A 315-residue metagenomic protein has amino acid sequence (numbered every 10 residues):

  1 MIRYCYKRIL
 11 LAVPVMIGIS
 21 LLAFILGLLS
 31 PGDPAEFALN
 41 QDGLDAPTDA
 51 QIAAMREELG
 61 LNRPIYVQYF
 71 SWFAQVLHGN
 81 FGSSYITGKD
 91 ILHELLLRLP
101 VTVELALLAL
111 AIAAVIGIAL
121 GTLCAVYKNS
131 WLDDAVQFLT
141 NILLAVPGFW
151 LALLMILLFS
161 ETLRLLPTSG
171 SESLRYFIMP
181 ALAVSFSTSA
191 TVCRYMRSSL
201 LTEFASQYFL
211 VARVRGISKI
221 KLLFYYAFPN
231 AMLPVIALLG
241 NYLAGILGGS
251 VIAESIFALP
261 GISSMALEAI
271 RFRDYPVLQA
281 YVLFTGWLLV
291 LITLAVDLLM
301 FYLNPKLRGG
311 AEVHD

Functional and structural regions predicted by a protein language model:
I2-R3, L95, L99-L132, G148 (+1 more regions): Alpha-helical transmembrane segments of integral membrane proteins, especially multi-pass inner/plasma-membrane
Y6-V15: N-terminal signal-anchor/signal peptide hydrophobic helix marking the start of the first transmembrane segment
V15, I19, A23, G27 (+8 more regions): Juxtamembrane/transmembrane-helix interface segments of polytopic membrane transporters
V15, K128, L132-I142: Small-residue-rich alpha-helical segments with characteristic i,i+4
M16-V67, R164-Y176: Hydrophobic alpha-helical transmembrane segments of membrane transport/permease proteins and related membrane-embedded
L22-P31, L59-G60, A74, F138-P167 (+1 more regions): Membrane-water interface segments at the C-terminal ends of transmembrane alpha-helices in multi-pass inner-membrane
A50, P64, Q68-W72, V76 (+8 more regions): Generic alpha-helical secondary structure signal
L61-I118: An internal, D/E-rich "acidic patch" concept
